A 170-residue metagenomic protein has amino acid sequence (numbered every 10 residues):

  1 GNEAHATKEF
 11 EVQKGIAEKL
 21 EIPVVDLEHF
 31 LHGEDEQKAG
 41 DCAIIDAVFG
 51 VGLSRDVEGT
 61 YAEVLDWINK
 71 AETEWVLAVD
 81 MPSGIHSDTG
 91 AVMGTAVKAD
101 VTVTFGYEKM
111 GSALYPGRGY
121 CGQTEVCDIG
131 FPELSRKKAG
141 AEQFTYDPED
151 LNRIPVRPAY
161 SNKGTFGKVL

Functional and structural regions predicted by a protein language model:
G1-I44, F49, S54-G59, R118: A cross-family phosphate/adenosyl-ligand binding-site feature
D41-L170: YjeF_N-associated NAD(P)HX repair module
